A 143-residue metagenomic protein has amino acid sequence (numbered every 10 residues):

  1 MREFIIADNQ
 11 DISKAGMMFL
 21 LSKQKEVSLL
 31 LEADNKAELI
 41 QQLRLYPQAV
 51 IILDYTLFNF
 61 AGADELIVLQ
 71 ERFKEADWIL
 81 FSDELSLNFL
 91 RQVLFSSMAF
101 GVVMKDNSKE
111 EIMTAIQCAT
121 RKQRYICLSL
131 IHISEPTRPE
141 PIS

Functional and structural regions predicted by a protein language model:
M1-S129: N-terminal regulatory/sensing modules of transcriptional regulators
I131-S143: Single conserved hydrophobic/aromatic residue that forms the stacking wall/gate of nucleotide- or nucleobase-binding
